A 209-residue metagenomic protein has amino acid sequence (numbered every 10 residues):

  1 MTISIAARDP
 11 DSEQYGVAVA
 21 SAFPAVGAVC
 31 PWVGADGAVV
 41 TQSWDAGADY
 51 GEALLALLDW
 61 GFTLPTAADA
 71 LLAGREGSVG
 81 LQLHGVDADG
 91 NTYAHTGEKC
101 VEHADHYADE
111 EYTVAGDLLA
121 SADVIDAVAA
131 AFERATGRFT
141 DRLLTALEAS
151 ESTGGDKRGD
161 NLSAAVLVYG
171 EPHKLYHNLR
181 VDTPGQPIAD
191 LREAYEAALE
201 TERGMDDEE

Functional and structural regions predicted by a protein language model:
M1-E209: N-terminal nucleophile
